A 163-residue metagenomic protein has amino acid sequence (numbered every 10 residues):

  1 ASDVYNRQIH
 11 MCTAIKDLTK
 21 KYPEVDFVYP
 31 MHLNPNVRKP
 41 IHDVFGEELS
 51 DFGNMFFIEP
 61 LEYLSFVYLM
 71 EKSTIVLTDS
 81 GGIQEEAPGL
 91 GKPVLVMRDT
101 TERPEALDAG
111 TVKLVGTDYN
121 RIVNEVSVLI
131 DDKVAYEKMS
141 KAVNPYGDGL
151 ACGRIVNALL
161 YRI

Functional and structural regions predicted by a protein language model:
S2-Y29, P35-I163: Nucleotide-activated sugar donor-binding and catalytic core shared by glycosyltransferases and related lipid-linked
